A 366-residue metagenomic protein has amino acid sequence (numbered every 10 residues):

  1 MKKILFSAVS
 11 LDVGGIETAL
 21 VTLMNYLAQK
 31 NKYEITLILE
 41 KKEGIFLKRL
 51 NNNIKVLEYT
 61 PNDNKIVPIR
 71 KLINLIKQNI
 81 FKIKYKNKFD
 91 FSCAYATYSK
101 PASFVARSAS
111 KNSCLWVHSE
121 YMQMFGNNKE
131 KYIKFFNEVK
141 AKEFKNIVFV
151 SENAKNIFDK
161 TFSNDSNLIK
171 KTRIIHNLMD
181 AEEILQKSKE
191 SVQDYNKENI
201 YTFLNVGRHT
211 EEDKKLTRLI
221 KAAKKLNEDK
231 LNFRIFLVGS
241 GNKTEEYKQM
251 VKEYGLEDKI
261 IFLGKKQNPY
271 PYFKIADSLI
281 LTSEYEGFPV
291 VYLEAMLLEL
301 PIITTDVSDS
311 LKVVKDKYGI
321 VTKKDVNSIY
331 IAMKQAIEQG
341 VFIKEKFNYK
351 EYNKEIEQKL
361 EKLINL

Functional and structural regions predicted by a protein language model:
F6-G14, Y26, K30-K71, A154 (+1 more regions): N-terminal strand-loop element at the rim of the active site of nucleotide-sugar-dependent glycosyltransferases
G14-T22, Y201-K225, N242-K248: A conserved mid-protein helix/loop that constitutes part of the nucleotide-sugar donor-binding site
I80-K88, E130-V150: Membrane-proximal helix-turn-helix segments that form the acceptor-binding/catalytic region of lipid-linked
C93-K100, V117: Short His-centered aromatic/hydrophobic patch
A102-F104, E143-K171: A short, active-site helix/loop in glycosyltransferases that binds the activated sugar's phosphate group
K265, E284: Aromatic "clamp/platform" in nucleotide-sugar-dependent glycosyltransferases that forms part of the donor/acceptor
P301-T304: Short hydrophobic beta-strand element within catalytic cores of glycosyltransferases and related nucleotide-activated
D316-N327, A336-G340: Conserved acidic donor-binding segment of nucleotide-sugar-dependent glycosyltransferases
